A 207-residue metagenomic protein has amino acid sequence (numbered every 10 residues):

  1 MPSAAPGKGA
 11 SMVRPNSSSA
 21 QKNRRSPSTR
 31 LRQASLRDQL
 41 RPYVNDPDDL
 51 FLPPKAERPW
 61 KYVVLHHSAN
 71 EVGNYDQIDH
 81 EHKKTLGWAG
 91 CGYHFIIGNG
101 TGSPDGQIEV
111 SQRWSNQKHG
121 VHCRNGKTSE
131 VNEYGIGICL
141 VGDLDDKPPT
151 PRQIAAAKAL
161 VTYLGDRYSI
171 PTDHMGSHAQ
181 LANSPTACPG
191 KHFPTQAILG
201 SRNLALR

Functional and structural regions predicted by a protein language model:
M1-W60, N99-G102, Q107-V110, W114 (+2 more regions): Basic/polar, cationic surfaces and motifs that engage anionic cell-wall and phosphate/carboxylate ligands
F51, A56-G87: Active-site acidic/histidine clusters and adjacent loop/turn architecture that either coordinate catalytic ions
L65, F95, I138: Conserved, mostly hydrophobic/aromatic
Y75-I78, Q107, G120-V121, P151: Short, solvent-exposed loop/turn and secondary-structure capping segments
G87-G100: A generic structural motif
N116-K118: Metzincin-family zinc-dependent endopeptidase catalytic domain
R124: Glycine-rich phosphate/pyrophosphate-binding beta-alpha loops
